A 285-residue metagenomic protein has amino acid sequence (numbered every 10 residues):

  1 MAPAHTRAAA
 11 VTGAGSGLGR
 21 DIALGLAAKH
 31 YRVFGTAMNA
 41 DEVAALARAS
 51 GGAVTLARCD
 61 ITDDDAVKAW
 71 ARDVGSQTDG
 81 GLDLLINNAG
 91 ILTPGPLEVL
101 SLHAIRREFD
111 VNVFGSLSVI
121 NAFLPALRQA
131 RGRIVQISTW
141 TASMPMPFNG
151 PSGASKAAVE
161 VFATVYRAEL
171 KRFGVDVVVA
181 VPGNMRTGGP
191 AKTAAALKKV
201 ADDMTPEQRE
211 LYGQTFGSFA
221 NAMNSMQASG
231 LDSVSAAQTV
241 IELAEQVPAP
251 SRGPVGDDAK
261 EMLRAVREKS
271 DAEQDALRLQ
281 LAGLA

Functional and structural regions predicted by a protein language model:
G15-S16: Conserved glycine-rich cofactor-binding loop
K29-A44: Conserved glycine-rich Rossmann-like NAD(P)H-binding loop of the short-chain dehydrogenase/reductase
C59-R72, L102: The beta1-alpha1 cofactor-binding region of Rossmann-like NAD(H)/NADP(H)-dependent oxidoreductases
N88-T93: Conserved NAD(P)H cofactor-binding loop of Rossmann-fold oxidoreductase domains
P96-L97, A104-R106: Substrate-binding pocket helix/loop in short-chain dehydrogenase/reductase
I120, S155-A158: Active-site helix of classical SDR
R172-A249: SDR active-site lid
